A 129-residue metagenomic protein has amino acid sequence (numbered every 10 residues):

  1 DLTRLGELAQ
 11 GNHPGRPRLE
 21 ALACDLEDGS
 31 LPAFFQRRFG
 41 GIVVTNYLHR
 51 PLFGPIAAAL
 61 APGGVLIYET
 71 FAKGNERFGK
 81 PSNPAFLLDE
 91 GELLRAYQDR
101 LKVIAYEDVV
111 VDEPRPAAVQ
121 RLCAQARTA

Functional and structural regions predicted by a protein language model:
D1-S30: Class I SAM-dependent methyltransferase SAM/SAH-binding core
E27, L31-G41: A short acidic, Gly/Pro-enriched loop at the edge of an enzyme's catalytic core that lines a small-molecule cofactor
G40-T45, E69: Residues lining the SAM
Y47-A61: A short, conserved alpha-helix within the catalytic core of class I
G63-E76: Conserved beta-strand signature within the Rossmann-like core of class I S-adenosyl-L-methionine
E76-G91, E113-R115: Acceptor-substrate binding/catalytic loop of class I
P84-R100, I104-E107: Short alpha-helix
D108-A129: Core SAM-dependent methyltransferase catalytic element
